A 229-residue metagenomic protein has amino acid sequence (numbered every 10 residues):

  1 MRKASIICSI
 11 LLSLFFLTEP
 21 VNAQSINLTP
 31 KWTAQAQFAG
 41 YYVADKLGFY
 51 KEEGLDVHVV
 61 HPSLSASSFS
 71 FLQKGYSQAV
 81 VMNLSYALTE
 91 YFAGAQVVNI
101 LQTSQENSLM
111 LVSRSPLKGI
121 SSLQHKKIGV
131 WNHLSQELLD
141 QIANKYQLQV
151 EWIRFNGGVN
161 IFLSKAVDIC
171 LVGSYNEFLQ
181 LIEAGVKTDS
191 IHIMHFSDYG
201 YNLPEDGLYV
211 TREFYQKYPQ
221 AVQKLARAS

Functional and structural regions predicted by a protein language model:
M1-C8: Bacterial N-terminal signal peptides that target proteins for export
C8-F16: Bacterial N-terminal signal peptides
L17-A23: Sec/Tat signal peptide C-region and signal peptidase I cleavage site
Q24-Y175, M194-F196, N202: Short, glycine-/small- and polar/acidic-enriched structural segments that line small-molecule recognition paths
L47-K51, E205-S229: Extended ligand-binding regions for polar small-molecule ligands
A143, L181-I182: Conserved hydrophobic residues forming the short capping helix/wall of the S-adenosyl-L-methionine
I182-S197: Extracytoplasmic/periplasmic substrate-binding proteins
